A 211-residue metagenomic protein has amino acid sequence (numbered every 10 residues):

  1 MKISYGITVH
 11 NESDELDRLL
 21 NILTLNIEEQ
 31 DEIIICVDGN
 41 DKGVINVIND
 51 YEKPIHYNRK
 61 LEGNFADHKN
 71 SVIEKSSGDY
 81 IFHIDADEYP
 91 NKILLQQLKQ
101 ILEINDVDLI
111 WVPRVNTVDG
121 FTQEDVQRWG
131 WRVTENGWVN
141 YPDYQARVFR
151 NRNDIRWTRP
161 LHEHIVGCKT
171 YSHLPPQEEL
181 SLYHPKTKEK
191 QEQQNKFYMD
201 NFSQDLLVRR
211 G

Functional and structural regions predicted by a protein language model:
K2-S4: Cell-envelope/extracellular polymer assembly enzymes that use nucleotide-activated donors
G6-I7, I35: Short hydrophobic beta-strand elements that form part of the catalytic alpha/beta core underpinning NDP-sugar/donor
E12-L25: Short, well-formed alpha-helical segments that are part of the catalytic scaffolds of diverse glycosyltransferases
I22, E29, I33-I48, L61 (+1 more regions): A conserved acidic beta->alpha catalytic loop
I48-D67, S71, K75: Conserved donor nucleotide-binding strand/loop of the catalytic core
A66-I73, Y89-G211: Catalytic-site signature of metal-activated, phosphate-bearing donor transferases, centered on the GT-A/GT-A-like
I81: Short aromatic/hydrophobic "clamp" motif used to bind/position activated sugar donors
